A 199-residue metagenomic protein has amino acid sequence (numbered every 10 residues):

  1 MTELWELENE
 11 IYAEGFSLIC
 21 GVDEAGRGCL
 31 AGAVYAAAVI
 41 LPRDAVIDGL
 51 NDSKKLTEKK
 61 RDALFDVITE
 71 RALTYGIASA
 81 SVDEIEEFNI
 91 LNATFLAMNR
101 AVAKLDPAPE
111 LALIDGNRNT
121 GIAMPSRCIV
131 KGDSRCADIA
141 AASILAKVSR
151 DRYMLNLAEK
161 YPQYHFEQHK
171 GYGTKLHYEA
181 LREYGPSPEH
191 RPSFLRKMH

Functional and structural regions predicted by a protein language model:
M1-H199: RNase H-like, Mg2+-dependent phosphodiesterase core, and more generally RNA phosphate-backbone-engaging helix-loop
